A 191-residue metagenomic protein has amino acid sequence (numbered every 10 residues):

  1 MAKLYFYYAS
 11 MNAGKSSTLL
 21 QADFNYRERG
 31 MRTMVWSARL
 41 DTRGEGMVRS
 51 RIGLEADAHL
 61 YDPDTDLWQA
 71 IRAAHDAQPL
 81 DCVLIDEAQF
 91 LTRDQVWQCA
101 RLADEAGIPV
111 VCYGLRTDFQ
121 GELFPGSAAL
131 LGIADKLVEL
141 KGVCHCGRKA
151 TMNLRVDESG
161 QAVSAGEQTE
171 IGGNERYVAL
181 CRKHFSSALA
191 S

Functional and structural regions predicted by a protein language model:
M1-A74, D118-A129, E139-G142, A162-G166 (+1 more regions): Conserved P-loop
A22, D94-L102, G126: A short acidic, amphipathic alpha-helical/loop segment
E28, D104-E105: Residues at the C-terminal ends
P79-C82, E105-G114: Loop/turn-to-beta-strand initiation segments
E87-A88, G114-L115: Walker B catalytic acidic pair
F90-T92, F119: Catalytic P-loop NTPase motifs of RecA-like helicase/translocase cores
D135, K141-A162: Conserved AAA+ ATPase core "coupling" helix
